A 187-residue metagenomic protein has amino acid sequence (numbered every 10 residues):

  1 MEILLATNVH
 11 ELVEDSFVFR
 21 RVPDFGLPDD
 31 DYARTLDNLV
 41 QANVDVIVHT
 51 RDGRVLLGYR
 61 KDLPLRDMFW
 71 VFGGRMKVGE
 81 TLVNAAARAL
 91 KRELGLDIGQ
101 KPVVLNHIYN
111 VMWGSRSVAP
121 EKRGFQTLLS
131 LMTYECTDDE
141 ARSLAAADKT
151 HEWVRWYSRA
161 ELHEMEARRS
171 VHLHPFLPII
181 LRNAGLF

Functional and structural regions predicted by a protein language model:
E2-D45, H49-R51, E121-K122: Acidic, metal-coordinating catalytic segment for phosphate/diphosphate chemistry, firing primarily on the Nudix
V40, G124-L128, D148: A short, structural micro-pattern
V40, L82, L173: Hydrophobic (often cysteine-bearing) scaffold residues that line and stabilize catalytic clefts of nucleotide/cofactor
A42-V44, G53, L128-S130, E152: Change "...and in nucleic-acid phosphodiester-cleaving endonucleases..." to "...and in nucleic-acid processing enzymes
R54-E93: Conserved Nudix-box catalytic region and its N-terminal flanking loop in Nudix hydrolases and closely related
P64-D67, C136, A141-F187: Nudix hydrolase/Nudix homology domain
G95-A141: Active-site segment of metal-dependent pyrophosphate-handling enzymes, primarily the Nudix hydrolase catalytic core
